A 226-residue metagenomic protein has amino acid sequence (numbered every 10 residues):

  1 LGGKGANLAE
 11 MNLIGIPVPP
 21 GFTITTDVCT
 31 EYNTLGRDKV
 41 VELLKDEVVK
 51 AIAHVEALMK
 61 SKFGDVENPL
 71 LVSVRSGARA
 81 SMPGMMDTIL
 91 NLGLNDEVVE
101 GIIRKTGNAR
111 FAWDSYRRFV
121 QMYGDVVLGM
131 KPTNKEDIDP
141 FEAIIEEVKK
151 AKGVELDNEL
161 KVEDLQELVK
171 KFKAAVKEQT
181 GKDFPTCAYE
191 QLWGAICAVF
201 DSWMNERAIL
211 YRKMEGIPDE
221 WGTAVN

Functional and structural regions predicted by a protein language model:
L1-N226: Nucleotide/phosphate-binding sheet-loop regions of phosphoryl- and nucleotidyl-transfer enzymes
